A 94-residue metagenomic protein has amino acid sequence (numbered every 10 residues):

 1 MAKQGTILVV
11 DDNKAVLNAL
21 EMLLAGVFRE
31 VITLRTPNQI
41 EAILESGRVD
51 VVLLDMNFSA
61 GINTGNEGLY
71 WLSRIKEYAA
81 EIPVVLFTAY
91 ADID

Functional and structural regions predicted by a protein language model:
M1-L8, K14, E21, N38: Non-catalytic signal-transmission and effector/linker regions of two-component phosphorelay proteins
L8, I32-V51, D55, S59-A60: Acidic, metal-coordinating helix/loop segments flanking the phosphotransfer/catalytic sites of two-component signaling
K14-T33: Two-component/phosphorelay signaling modules centered on CheY-like receiver
I62-E81: Short amphipathic alpha-helix used as the core "switch/output" element in two-component signaling
Y90-D94: Negatively charged, flexible loop motifs adjacent to catalytic sites in prokaryotic signal transduction proteins
